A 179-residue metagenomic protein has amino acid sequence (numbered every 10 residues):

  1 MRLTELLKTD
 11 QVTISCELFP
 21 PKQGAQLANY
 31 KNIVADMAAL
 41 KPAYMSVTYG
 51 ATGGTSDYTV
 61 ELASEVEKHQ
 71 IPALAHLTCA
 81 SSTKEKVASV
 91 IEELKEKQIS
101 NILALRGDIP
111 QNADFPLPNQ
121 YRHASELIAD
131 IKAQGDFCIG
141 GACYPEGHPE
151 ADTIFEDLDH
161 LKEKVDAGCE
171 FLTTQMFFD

Functional and structural regions predicted by a protein language model:
L3, T9, T13, K22-M45 (+2 more regions): Alpha/beta enzyme core
L3-T4, L27-A35, T52-I71: Glycine-rich, positively charged N-terminal anion/phosphate-binding segment
T13-S15, L62, P72-L74, N101: A generic structural signal for ordered secondary structure
C16-F19, M45-G50, L74-L77, L172-T173: Short glycine-rich or small-residue beta-strand-to-loop segments that form or flank ligand, phosphate, metal/Fe-S
P20-G24, A51, T55, T78-S82 (+1 more regions): Short, glycine-rich nucleotide/cofactor-binding loops
E67-S89, E93: Structural motif corresponding to the early beta-alpha repeats
